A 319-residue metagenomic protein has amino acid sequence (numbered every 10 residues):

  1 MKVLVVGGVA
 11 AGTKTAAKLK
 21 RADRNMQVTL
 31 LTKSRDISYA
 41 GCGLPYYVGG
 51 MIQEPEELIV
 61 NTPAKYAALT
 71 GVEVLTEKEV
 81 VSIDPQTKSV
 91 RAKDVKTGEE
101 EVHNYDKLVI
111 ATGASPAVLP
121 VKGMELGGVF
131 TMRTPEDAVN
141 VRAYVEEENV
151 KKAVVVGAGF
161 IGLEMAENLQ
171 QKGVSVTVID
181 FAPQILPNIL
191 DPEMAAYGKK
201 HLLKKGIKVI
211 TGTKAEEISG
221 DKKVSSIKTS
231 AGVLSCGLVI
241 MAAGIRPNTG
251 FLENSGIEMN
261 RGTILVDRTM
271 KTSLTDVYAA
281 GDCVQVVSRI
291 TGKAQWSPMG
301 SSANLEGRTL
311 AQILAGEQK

Functional and structural regions predicted by a protein language model:
M1-E77, A166-L190: Beta1-alpha1 glycine-rich phosphate/pyrophosphate-binding loop at the start of Rossmann-like nucleotide-binding domains
M1-V9, V150-G159: Beta1/beta-strand and adjacent pyrophosphate-binding region of the FAD-binding site in flavoprotein oxidoreductases
K2, E77, E147-K152, G212: Phosphate-coordination loops involved in phosphoryl transfer and adenosine-cofactor binding
V9-T13, R35, A114-P116, E136 (+3 more regions): Residue-level detector of alpha-helix initiation sites
N25-T29, Y66-L69, L75-K96, H103 (+2 more regions): A Rossmann-like FAD-binding core segment of flavoenzymes
T76, P85-Q86, A92, T97-A143 (+1 more regions): Glycine/serine-rich phosphate-binding loop and adjoining beta1-alpha1 elements at the start of nucleotide-handling
E125-N149, K222, S226, V233-I313: FAD-site-proximal beta/loop scaffold in flavoenzymes
